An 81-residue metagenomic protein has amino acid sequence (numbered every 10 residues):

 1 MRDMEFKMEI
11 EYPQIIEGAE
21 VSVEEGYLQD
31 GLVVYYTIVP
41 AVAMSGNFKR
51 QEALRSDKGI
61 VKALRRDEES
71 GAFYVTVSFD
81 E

Functional and structural regions predicted by a protein language model:
M4-E11: Short alpha-helix capping/helix-loop boundary micro-motifs
E17-E24: Loop/turn positions that initiate beta-strands
G26-V42: Short, Lys/Arg- and Gly-enriched loop/turn segments at beta-strand edges
A41-L54: Short aromatic-glycine motifs in intrinsically disordered, low-complexity regions
A53-E81: Short, compact, well-ordered microdomains
